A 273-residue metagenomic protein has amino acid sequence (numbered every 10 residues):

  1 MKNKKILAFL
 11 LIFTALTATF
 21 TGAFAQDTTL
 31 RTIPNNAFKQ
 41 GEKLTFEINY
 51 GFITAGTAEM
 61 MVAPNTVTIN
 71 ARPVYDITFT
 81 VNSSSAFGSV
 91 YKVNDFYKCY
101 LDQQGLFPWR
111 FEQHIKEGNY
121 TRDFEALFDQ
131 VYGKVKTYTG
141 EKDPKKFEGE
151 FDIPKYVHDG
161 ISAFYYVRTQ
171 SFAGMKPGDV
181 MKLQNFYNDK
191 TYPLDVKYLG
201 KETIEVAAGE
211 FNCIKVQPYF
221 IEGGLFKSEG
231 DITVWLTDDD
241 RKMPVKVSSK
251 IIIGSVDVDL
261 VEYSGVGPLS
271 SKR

Functional and structural regions predicted by a protein language model:
M1-K5: Positively charged n-region of N-terminal signal peptides that target proteins for export
F9-T19: Bacterial N-terminal signal peptides
T14, V81, K155-Y156: Alpha-helical interaction segments
F20-A25: Sec/Tat signal peptide C-region and signal peptidase I cleavage site
Q26-Q130, T169-R273: Acidic, serine/threonine-rich low-complexity disordered tracts
F124-T169: Hydrophobic, well-structured mid-protein blocks that either form specific transmembrane helices
